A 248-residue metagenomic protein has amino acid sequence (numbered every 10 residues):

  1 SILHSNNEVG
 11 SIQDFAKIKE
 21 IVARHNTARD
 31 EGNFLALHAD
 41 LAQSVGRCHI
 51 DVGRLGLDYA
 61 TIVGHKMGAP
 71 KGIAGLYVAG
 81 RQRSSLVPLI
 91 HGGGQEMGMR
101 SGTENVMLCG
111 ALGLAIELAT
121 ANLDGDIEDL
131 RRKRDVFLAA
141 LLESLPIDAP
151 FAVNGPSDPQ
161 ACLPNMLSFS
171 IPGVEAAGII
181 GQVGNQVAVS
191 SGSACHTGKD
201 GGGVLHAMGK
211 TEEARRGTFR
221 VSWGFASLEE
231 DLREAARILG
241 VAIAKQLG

Functional and structural regions predicted by a protein language model:
S1-G248: Pyridoxal 5′-phosphate
